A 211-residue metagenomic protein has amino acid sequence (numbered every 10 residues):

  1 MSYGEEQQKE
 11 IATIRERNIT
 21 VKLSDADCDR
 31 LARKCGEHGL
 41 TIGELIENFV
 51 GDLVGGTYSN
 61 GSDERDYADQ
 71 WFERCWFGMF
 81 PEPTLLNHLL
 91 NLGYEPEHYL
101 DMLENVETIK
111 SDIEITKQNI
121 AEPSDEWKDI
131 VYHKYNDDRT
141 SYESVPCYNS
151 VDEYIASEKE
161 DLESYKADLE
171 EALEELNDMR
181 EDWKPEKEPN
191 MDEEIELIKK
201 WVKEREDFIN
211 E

Functional and structural regions predicted by a protein language model:
M1-A26, C35-G36, R74-E82: Short Lys/Arg-rich basic patches
K9-A12, A68, E95-M102, V106-P123 (+3 more regions): Charged, low-complexity, helix-prone segments enriched in Lys/Glu/Asp/Gln
L23, C28-A32, F49, L53: An amphipathic, hydrophobic-aromatic interaction surface with interspersed Lys/Arg that forms lipid/phosphate-bearing
C35, V50, V54, E170-L173 (+1 more regions): Amphipathic alpha-helical interface segments used for dimerization/assembly
E37-D66: Short, basic amphipathic alpha-helical segments that act as recognition/interaction helices in nucleic-acid-binding
G55-I109, E126, H133, S150 (+2 more regions): Short, positively charged interaction helices/loops
I109-E163: Long, low-complexity or tandemly repetitive, helically biased scaffold regions used for multimeric assembly/adhesion
D152-E211: C-terminal non-catalytic accessory extensions
